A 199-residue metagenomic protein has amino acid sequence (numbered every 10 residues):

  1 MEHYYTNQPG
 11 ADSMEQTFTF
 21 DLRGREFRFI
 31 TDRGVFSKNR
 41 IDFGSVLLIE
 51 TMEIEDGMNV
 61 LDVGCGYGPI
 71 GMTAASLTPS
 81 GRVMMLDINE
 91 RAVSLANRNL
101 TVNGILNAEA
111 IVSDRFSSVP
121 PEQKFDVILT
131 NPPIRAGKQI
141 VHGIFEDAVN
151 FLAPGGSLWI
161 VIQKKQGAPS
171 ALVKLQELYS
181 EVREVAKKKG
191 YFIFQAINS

Functional and structural regions predicted by a protein language model:
M1-R23, R33-G34, K38, G190: N-terminal auxiliary segments of SAM/dcSAM-dependent transferases
I30, E109-I111, R183-V185: General small-molecule cofactor/ligand-binding pocket signal
G44-T130: Conserved SAM/SAH cofactor-binding pocket of Class I
A74, A148, L175: Class I S-adenosylmethionine-dependent transferase superfamily signal
H142-P154: A short glycine-rich, Lys/Arg-flanked "PGG" loop and its adjoining helix->strand segment in the class I
G155-I162: Conserved beta-strand signature within the Rossmann-like core of class I S-adenosyl-L-methionine
Q163-L178: Conserved class I S-adenosyl-L-methionine
K187-S199: Core SAM-dependent methyltransferase catalytic element
